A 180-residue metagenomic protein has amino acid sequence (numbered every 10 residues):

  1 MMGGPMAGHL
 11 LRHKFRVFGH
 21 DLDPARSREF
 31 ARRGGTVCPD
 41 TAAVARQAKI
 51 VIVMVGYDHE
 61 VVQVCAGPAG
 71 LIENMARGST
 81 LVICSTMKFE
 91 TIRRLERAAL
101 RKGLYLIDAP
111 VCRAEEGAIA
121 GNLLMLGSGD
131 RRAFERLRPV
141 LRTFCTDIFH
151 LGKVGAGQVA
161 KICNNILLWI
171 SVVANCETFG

Functional and structural regions predicted by a protein language model:
M1-V53, S79: NAD(P)+-binding Rossmann beta1-loop-alpha1 motif at the extreme N-terminus of oxidoreductases
A7-G8, A31, Q63-A66, R93-E96 (+1 more regions): Short amphipathic alpha-helical segments
D23, A43, D58, C112 (+1 more regions): Residue-level "edge-of-site" marker
T41-L106: Rossmann-fold NAD(P) dinucleotide-binding segment
T86-W169: Rossmann-fold dinucleotide-binding core
V173-A174: Glycine/proline-rich active-site loop of Rossmann-fold NAD(P)-dependent oxidoreductases
